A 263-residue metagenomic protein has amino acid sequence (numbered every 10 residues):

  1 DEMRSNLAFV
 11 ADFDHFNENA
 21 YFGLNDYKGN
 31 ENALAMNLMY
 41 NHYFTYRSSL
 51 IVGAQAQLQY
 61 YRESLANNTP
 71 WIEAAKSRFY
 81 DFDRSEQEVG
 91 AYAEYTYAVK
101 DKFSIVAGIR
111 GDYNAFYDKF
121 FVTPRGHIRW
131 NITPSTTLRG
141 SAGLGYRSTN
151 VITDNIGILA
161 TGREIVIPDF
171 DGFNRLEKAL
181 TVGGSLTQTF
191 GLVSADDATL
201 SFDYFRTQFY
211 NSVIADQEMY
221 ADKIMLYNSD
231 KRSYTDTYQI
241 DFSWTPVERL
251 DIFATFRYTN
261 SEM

Functional and structural regions predicted by a protein language model:
D1-D118, L192, D196-Y204, F253: Face-selective signature of the C-terminal outer-membrane beta-barrel domain
E2-A20, N131, R139, F173-N228 (+2 more regions): Membrane-embedded beta-barrel scaffold of Gram-negative outer-membrane proteins
V10-D12, N19-D26, E63-W71, Y117-P124 (+5 more regions): Outer-membrane beta-barrel translocator domains and adjoining extracellular loop/strand segments of Gram-negative
G29, R84, R175, K231-R232: Aromatic-acidic/polar surface patches that form glycan- and anion
R47-S49, F82-T207, N260: Structural signature of Gram-negative outer-membrane beta-barrels, strongest in the C-terminal barrel of TonB-dependent
A98-D101, L200-Q208, N228-M263: Gram-negative outer-membrane beta-barrel transporters
